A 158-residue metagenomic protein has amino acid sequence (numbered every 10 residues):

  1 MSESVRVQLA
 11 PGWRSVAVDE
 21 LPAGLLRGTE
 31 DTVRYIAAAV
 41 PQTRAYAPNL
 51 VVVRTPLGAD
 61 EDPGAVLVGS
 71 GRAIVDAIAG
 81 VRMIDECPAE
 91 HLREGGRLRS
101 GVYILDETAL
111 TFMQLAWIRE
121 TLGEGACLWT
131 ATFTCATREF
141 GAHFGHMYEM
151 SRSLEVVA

Functional and structural regions predicted by a protein language model:
M1-Q8: Short aromatic-glycine motifs in intrinsically disordered, low-complexity regions
E3, V18-L128: Conserved polar/disulfide-associated segments of primarily extracytoplasmic proteins
V7, G101-Y103, F133: Preference for bulky hydrophobic residues occupying beta-strand positions in well-ordered beta-sheet regions
P11-W13, W129-A158: Surface-exposed amphipathic alpha-helical segments
